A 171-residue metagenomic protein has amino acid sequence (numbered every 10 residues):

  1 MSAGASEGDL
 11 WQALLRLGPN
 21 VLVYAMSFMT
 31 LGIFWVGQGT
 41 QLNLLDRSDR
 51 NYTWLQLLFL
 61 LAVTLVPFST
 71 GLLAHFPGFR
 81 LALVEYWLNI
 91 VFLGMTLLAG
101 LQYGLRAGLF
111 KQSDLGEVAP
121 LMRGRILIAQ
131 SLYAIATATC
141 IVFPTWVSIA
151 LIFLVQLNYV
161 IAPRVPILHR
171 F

Functional and structural regions predicted by a protein language model:
M1-F171: Multi-pass alpha-helical transmembrane bundle typical of ion/small-solute transporters and intramembrane aspartyl
